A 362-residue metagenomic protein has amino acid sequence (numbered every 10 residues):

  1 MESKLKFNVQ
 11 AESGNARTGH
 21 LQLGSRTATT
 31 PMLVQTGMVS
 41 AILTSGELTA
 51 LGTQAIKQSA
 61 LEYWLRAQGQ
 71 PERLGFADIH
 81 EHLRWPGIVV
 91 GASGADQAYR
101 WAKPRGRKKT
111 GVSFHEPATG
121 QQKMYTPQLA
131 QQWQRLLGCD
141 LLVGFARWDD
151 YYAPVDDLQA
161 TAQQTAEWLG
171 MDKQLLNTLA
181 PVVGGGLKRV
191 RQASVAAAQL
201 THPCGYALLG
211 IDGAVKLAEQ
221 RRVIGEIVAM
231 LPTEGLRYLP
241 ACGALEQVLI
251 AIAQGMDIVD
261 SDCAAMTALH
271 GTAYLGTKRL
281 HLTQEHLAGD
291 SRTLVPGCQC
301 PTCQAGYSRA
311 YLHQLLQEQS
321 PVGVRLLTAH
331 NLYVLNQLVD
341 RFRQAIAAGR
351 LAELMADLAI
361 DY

Functional and structural regions predicted by a protein language model:
M1-H20, A28-Q35, V39, A146-D150 (+1 more regions): C-terminal extensions of enzymes
M1-L176: Non-catalytic, usually N-terminal nucleic-acid engagement modules in DNA/RNA processing proteins
R26, I56, A92, Q134 (+5 more regions): Conserved, mostly hydrophobic/aromatic
G69-R73, A268-T283, N336-F342, A348-L351: C-terminal helical cap(s) of enzyme catalytic domains, especially alpha/beta-barrels
D150-Y152, G205-D212, P321-V324: Glycine- and acidic
Q159, Q163-A166, D172-V295: Glycine-rich phosphate/ribose-binding loops and adjacent secondary-structure elements that form binding surfaces
